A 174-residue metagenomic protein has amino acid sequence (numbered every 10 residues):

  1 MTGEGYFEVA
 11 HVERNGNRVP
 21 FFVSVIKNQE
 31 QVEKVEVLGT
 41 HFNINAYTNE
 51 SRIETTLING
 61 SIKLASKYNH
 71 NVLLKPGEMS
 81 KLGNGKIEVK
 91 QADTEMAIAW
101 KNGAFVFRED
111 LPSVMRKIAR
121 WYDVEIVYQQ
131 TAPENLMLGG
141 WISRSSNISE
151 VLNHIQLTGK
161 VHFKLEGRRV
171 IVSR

Functional and structural regions predicted by a protein language model:
M1-R174: A residue-level detector for the "anchor" residue at the start of short, highly conserved motifs
